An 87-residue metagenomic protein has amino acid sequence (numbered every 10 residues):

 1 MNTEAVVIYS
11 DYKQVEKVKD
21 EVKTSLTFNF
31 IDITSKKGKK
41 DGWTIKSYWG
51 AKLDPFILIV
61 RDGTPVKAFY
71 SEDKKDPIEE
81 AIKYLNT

Functional and structural regions predicted by a protein language model:
M1-N2, D62-T64: Short, solvent-exposed coil/turn segments at beta-strand boundaries
M1-T24: Local sequence-structure signature of Cys/Sec-based thiol-disulfide redox active-site neighborhoods
M1-T3, P77-T87: N-terminal leader/targeting and pre-domain segments
K13-E16, W43, D76-E79: Generic alpha-helical secondary structure signal
Q14, K37, V66, K75: Flexible, glycine-rich phosphate/dinucleotide-binding loops and adjacent beta-alpha linkers at cofactor/substrate
T27-G63, E72, I82-N86: Thioredoxin-like thiol-disulfide oxidoreductase module
A68-Y70: Residue-level detector of high-confidence beta-strand sites
